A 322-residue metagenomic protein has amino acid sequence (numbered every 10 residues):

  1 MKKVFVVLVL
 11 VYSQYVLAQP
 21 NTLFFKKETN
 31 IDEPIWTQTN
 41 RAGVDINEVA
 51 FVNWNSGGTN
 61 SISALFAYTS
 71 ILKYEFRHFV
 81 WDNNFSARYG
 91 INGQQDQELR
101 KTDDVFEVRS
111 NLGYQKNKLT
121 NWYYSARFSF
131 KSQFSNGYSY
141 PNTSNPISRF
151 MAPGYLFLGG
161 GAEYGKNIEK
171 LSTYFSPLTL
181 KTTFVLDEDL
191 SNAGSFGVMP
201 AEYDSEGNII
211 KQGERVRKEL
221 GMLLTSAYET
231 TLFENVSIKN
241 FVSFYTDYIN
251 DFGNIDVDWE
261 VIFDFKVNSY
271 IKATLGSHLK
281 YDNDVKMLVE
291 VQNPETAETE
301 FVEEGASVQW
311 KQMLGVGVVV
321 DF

Functional and structural regions predicted by a protein language model:
D32-E48, F79-W81: Transmembrane beta-strand segments of Gram-negative outer membrane beta-barrel proteins
N40-A42, N83, Y124-F128, G160 (+3 more regions): Membrane-embedded beta-strand positions of outer-membrane beta-barrel proteins
V44-A50, F76-H78, A87-G93, F128-N136 (+5 more regions): Transmembrane beta-strands of outer-membrane beta-barrel pores
V44-I46, F66-Y74, V108-Y114, F130 (+7 more regions): Residues on the lipid-exposed face of transmembrane beta-strands in outer-membrane beta-barrel proteins
V52-S56, Q95-L99, G137-T143, V185-N192 (+2 more regions): Outer-membrane beta-barrel translocator domains and adjoining extracellular loop/strand segments of Gram-negative
N53-G58, G93-L99, T143-R149, E206-E214 (+2 more regions): Extracellular loop and loop/strand-boundary signature of outer-membrane beta-barrel proteins
F79-W81, L119-Y123, E169-T173, N235-I238 (+1 more regions): Repeated loop/turn-to-beta-strand initiation elements of outer-membrane beta-barrel proteins
V308-F322: Outer-membrane beta-barrel "beta-signal"
